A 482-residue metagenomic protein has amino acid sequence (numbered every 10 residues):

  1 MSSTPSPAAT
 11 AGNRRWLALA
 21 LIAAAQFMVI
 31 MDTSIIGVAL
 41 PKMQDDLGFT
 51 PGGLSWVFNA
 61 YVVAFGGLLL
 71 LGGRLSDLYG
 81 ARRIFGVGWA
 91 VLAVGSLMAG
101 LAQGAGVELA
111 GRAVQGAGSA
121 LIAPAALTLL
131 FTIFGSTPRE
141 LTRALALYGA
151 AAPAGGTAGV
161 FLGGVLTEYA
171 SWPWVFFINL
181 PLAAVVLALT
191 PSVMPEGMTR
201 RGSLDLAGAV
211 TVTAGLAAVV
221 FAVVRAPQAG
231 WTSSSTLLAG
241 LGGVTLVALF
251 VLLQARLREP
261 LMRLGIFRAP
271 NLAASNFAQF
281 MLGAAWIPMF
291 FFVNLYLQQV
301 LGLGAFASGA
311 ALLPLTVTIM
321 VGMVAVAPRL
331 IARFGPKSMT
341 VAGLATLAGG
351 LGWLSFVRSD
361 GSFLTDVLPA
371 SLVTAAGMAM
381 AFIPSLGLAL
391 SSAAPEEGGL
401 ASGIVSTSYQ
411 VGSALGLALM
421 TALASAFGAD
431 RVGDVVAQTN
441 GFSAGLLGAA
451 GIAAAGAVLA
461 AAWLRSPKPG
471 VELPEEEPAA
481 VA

Functional and structural regions predicted by a protein language model:
S2-S192, A325, F334, G352-S355 (+1 more regions): Transmembrane-helix bundle of Major Facilitator Superfamily
A8-A9, R139, V185-T213, A255-A273 (+3 more regions): Flexible interhelical linker loops that connect adjacent transmembrane helices in multi-pass membrane transporters
R15-V38, P51, S234-L246, R258-R431 (+2 more regions): 12-transmembrane solute porter fold
M43-Q44, L75-S76, L162-A170, V223 (+4 more regions): Interfacial helix-cap and linker-helix signal at transmembrane-aqueous boundaries of multi-pass secondary transporters
G48, L78, L101-A102, P138 (+8 more regions): Helix-loop interface residues and adjacent transmembrane-helix termini in multi-pass membrane transporters, primarily
L129, I133, V165, F221 (+5 more regions): A residue-level signal for alpha-helical anchor/packing sites in multi-pass solute transporters
A152-G164, L216, F291, S413-T421: Glycine/proline-centered helix-kink
L180-M198, T213-R225, G242-L257, G456-S466: C-terminal membrane-cytosol helix-exit motif in multi-pass small-molecule transporters
